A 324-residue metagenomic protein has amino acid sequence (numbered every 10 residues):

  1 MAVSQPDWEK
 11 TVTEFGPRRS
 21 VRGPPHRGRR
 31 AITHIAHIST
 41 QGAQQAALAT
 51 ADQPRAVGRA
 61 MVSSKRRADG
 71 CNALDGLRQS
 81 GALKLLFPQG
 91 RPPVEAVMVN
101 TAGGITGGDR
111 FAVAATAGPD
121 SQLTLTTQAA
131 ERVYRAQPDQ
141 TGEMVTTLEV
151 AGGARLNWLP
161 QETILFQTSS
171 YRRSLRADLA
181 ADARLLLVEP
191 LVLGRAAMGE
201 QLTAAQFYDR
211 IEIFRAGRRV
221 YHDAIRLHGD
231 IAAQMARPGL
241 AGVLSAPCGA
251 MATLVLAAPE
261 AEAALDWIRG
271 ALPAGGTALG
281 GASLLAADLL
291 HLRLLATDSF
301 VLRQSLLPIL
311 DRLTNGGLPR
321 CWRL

Functional and structural regions predicted by a protein language model:
P25-E162, Q167, S174: N-terminal, charged/glycine-rich beta-strand/loop interface patches
F166-S174, L179-Q206: Acidic (Asp/Glu-rich), glycine- and aromatic
L191-L324: A structural signal for small-residue-enriched, beta-sheet-centric alpha/beta enzyme cores and oligomeric scaffold folds
